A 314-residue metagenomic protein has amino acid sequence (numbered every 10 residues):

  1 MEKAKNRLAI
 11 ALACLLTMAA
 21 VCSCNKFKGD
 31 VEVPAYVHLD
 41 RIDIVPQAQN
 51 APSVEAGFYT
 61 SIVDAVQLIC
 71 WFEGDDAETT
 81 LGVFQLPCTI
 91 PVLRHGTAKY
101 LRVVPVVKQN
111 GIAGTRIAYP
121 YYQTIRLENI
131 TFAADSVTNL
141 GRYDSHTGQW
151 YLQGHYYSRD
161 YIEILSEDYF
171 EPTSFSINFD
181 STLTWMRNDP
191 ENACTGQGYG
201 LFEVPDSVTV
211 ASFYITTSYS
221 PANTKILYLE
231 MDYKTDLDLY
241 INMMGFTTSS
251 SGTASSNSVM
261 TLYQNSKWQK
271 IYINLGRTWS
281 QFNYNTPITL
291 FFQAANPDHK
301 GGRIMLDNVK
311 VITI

Functional and structural regions predicted by a protein language model:
M1-E2, R7-L8, C14, M18-L39: Bacterial Sec-dependent N-terminal signal peptides
N25-Y100, K108-N110, Y119-Y121, N139 (+2 more regions): Acidic/polar, low-complexity intrinsically disordered N-terminal segments immediately downstream of a Sec signal
N110-Q149: Structured interaction patches on ligand/partner-binding surfaces of diverse proteins
L140-T182, I304: Extracellular carbohydrate-recognition regions
H146, H155, L165, F213-L239 (+2 more regions): Extra-cytoplasmic beta-strand recognition segments
D180-A211: Short carbohydrate-recognition loop motifs
S250-N285, H299-K300: Extracellular carbohydrate recognition and processing domains and analogous Trp-centered ligand-binding platforms
A295-I312: Extracellular carbohydrate recognition
